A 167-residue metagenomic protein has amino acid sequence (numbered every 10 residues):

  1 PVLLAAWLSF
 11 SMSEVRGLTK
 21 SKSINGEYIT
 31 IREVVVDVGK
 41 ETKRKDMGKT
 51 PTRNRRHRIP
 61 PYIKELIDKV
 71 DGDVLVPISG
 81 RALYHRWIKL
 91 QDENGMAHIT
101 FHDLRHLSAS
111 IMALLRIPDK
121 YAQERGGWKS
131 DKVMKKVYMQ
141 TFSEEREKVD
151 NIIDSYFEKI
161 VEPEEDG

Functional and structural regions predicted by a protein language model:
P1, A5, M112-A113: Short helix-to-turn junction characteristic of helix-turn-helix DNA-binding domains, especially the helix
L3-E33, K120: Short, charged phosphate-coordinating catalytic segments
F10-S13, R55, R105: Short, cationic motifs built from Arg/Lys/His that form the positively charged side of catalytic pockets
E14-R16, I99-T100, A109, R116-W128: Active-site-proximal segment of tyrosine recombinases
S23-Y28, I117-V137: Short, polar N-cap/turn motifs at the start of nucleic acid-interacting alpha helices
E33, R58-A97: Active-site/catalytic core of tyrosine-dependent DNA strand-transfer enzymes
V35, K64, G126-N151: Catalytic-site neighborhood detector that most strongly recognizes the C-terminal catalytic loop/helix of tyrosine
G39, R44-Y62, N151-G167: C-terminal secondary-structure termini that scaffold catalytic or DNA-interacting sites
